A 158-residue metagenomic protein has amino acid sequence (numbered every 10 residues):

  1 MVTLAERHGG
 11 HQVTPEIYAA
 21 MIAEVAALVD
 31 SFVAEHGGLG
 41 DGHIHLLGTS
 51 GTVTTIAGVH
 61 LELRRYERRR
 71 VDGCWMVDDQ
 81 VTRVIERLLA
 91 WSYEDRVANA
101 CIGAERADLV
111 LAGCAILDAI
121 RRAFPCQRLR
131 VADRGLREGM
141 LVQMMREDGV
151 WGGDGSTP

Functional and structural regions predicted by a protein language model:
M1-P158: Helical "lid/coupling" subdomains associated with nucleotide-phosphate turnover
